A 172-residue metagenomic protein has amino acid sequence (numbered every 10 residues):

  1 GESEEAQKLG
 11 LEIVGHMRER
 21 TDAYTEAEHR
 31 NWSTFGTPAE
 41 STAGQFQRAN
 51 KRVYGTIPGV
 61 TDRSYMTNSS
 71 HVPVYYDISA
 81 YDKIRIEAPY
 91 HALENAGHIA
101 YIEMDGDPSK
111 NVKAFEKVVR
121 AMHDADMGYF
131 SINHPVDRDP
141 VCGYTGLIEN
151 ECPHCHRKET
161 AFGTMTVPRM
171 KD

Functional and structural regions predicted by a protein language model:
G1-D172: Long, C-terminal-biased catalytic regions of enzyme "large/alpha" subunits
